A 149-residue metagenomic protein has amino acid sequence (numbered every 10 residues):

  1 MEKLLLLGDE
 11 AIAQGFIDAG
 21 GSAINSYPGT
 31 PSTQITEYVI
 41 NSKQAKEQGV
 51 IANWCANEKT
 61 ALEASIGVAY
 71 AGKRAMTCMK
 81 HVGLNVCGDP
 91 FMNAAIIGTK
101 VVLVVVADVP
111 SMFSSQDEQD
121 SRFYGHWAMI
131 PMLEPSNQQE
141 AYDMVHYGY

Functional and structural regions predicted by a protein language model:
M1-E140, V145: Thiamine diphosphate
